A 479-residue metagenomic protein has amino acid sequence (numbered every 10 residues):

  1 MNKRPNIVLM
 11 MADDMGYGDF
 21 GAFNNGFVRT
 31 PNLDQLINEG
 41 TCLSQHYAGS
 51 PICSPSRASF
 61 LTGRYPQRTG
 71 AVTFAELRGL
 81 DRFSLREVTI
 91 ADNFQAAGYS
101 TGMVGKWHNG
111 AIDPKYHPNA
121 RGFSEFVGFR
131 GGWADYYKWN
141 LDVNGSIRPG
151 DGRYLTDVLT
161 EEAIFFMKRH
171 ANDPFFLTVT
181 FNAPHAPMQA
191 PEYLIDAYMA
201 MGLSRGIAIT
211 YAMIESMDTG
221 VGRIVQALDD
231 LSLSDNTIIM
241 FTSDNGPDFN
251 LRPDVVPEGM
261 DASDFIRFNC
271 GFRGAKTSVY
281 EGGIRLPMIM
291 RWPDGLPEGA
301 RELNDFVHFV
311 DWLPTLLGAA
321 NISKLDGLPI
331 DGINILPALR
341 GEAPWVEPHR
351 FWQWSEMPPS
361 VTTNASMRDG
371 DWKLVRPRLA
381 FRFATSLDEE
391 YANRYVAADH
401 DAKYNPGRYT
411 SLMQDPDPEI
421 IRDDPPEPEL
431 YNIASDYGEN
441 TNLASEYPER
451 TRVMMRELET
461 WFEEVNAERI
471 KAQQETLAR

Functional and structural regions predicted by a protein language model:
M1-E429, Y437-E464, R469-A478: Formylglycine-dependent sulfatase
